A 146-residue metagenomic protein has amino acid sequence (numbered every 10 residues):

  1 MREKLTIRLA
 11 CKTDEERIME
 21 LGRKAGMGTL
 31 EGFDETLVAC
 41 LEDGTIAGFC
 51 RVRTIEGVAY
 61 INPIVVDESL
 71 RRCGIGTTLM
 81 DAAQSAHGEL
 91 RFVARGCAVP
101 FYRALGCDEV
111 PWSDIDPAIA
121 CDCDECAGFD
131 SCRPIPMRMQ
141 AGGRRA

Functional and structural regions predicted by a protein language model:
M1-T29, T36, C40, T45 (+1 more regions): Short amphipathic alpha-helix that is part of the acyltransferase structural core
T13, E56, G96-C97: Short beta->alpha linker loops
V38, T45-R53, V58-V65: Conserved beta-strand in the GNAT
V66, R72-S85: Conserved acetyl-CoA-binding loop-helix of GNAT-fold acetyltransferases
S85-C97: Conserved GNAT acetyl-CoA-binding A-motif
G96-D122: Conserved active-site alpha-helix within GNAT-family acetyltransferase domains
I115-A146: C-terminal "cap" of GNAT-fold acetyltransferases
